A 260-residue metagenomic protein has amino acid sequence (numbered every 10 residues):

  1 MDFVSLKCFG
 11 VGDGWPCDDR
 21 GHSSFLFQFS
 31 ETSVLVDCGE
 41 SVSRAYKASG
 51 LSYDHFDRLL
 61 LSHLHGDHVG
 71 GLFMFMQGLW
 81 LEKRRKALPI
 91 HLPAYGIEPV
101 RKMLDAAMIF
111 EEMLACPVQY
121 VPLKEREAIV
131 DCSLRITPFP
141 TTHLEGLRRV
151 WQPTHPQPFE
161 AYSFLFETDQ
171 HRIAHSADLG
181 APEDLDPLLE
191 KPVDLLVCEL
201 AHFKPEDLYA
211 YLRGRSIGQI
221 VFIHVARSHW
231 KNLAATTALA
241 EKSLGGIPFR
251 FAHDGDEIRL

Functional and structural regions predicted by a protein language model:
M1-L51, V121-P182, D254-L260: Core dinuclear metal-dependent hydrolase active-site scaffold
D2, L51-D54, C116, C132-L134 (+2 more regions): Structured loop/turn residues at beta-strand edges in well-structured enzyme cores
D2-V4, K86, M113-Q119, C132-L134 (+1 more regions): A short helix-to-beta-strand connector/capping loop
L35-G39, D57-L64, P93, I173-A177 (+3 more regions): Active-site neighborhood of phospho(di)ester-bond hydrolases with catalytic His/Asp-centered motifs
S41-H91, P122, K191-D194: Active-site metal-binding motif and surrounding structural segment of the metallo-beta-lactamase
Y46, L72-F75, V100-L104, L208: Hydrophobic packing residues within well-ordered alpha-helices of enzyme cores
A87-P89, P93-R126, P140-L147: Acidic/polar short surface loop at catalytic or gating sites that assists cofactor/ion binding and chemistry
A181-L195, F203-L260: Binuclear metal-ion centers of metallo-dependent hydrolases, dominated by the metallo-beta-lactamase
